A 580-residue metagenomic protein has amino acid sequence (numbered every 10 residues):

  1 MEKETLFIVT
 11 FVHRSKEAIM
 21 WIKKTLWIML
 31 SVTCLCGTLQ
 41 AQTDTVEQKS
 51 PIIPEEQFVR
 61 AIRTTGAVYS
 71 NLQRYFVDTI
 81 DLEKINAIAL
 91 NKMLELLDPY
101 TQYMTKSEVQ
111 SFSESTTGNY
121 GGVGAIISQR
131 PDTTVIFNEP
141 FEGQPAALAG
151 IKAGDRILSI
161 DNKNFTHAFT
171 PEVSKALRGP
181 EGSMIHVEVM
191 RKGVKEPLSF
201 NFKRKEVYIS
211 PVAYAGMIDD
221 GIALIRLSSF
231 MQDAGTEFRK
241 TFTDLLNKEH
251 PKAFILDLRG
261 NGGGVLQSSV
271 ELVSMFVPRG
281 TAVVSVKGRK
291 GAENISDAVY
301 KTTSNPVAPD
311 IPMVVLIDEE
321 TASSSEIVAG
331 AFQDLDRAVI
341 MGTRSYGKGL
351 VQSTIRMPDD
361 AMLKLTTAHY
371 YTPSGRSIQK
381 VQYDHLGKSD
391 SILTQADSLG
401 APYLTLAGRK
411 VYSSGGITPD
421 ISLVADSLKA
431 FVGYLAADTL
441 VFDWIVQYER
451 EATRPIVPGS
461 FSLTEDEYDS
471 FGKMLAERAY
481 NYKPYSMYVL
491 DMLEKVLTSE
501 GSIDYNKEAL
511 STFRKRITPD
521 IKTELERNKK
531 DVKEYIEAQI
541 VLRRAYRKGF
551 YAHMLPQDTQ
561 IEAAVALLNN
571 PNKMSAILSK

Functional and structural regions predicted by a protein language model:
M1-P51: Bacterial Sec-dependent N-terminal signal peptides
S50-A61, T65, Y69-L82, T105 (+4 more regions): Cleft-lining beta-strand/loop regions that shape enzyme active-site pockets
T64-I136, M184-H186, M190-R204, Y208-Y214 (+2 more regions): Extended, small/polar residue-biased N-terminal targeting/export presequences and adjacent propeptide/linker tracts
L158-S159, V339, K364, Q379 (+1 more regions): Hydrophobic beta-strand signal
S324, D336, G347-A401: Polar, glycine-rich mid-to-C-terminal structural blocks that act as macromolecule-binding/assembly scaffolds
S377-D384, K388-K580: Conserved functional hotspot residues or short segments at active or partner-binding sites across diverse domains
